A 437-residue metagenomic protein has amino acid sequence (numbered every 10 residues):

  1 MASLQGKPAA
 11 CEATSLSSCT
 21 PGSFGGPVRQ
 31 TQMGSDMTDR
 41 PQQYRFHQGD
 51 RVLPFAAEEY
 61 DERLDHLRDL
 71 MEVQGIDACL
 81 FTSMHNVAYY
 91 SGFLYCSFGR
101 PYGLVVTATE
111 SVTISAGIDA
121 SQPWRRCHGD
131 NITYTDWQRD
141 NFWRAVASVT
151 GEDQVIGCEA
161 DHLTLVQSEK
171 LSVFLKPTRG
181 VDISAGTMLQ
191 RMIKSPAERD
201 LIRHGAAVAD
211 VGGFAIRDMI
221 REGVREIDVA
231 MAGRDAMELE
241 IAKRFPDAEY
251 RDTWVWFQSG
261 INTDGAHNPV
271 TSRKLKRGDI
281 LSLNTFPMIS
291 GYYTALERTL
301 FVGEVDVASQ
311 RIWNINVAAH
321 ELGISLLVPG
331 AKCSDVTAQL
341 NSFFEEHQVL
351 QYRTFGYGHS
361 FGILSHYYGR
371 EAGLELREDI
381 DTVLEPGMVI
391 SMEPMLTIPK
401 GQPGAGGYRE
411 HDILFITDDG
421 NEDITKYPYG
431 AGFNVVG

Functional and structural regions predicted by a protein language model:
P8: Cationic, low-complexity basic patches in intrinsically disordered or flexible, solvent-exposed regions
C11, C19-G437: Active-site neighborhoods and metal-handling regions in enzymes and metal-associated proteins
